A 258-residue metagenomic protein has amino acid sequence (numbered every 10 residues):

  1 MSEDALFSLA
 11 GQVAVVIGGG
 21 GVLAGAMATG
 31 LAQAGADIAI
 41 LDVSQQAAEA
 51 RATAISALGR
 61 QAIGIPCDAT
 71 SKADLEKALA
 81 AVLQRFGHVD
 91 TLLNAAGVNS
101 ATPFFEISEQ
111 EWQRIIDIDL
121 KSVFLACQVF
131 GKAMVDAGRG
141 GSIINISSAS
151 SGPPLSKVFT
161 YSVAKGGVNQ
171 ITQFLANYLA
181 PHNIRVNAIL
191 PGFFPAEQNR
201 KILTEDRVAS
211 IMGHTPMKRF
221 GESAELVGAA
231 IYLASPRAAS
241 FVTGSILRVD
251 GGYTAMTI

Functional and structural regions predicted by a protein language model:
S8-A39: Canonical Rossmann dinucleotide-binding motif of NAD(H)/NADP(H)-dependent dehydrogenases/reductases, specifically
P103-F104, S108-I116, N199, I211: Substrate-binding pocket helix/loop in short-chain dehydrogenase/reductase
I107, P154-S162, F174: Active-site loop-to-helix junction immediately N-terminal to the catalytic Tyr of the SDR YXXXK motif in Rossmann-fold
C127, A164, T172: Active-site helix of classical SDR
K132, N177-P181, S240: Alpha-helical segment proximal to the catalytic Tyr-Lys
S148: Residue(s) in the substrate-gating loop at a strand-loop-helix junction that position the organic substrate next
I184, F220-V249, T254: C-terminal substrate-recognition "lid" of short-chain dehydrogenase/reductases
